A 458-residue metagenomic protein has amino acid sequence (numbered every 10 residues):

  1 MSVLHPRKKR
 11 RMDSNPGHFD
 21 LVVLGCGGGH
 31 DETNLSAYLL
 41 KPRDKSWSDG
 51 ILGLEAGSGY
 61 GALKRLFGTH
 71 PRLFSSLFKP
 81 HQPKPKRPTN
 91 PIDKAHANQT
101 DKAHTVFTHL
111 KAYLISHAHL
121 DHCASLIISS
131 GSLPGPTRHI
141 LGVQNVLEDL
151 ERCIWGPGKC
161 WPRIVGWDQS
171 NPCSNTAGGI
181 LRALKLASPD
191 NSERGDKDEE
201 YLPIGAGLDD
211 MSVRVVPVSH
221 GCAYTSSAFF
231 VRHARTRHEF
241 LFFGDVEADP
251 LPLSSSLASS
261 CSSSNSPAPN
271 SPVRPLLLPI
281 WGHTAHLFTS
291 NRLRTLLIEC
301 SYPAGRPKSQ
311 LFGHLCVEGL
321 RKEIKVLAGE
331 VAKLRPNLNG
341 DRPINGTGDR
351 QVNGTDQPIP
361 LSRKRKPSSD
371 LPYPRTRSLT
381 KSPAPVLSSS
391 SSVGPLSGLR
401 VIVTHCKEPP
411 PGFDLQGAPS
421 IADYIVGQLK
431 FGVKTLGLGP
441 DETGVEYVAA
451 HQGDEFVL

Functional and structural regions predicted by a protein language model:
M1-S2, S259, P385: Intrinsic disorder/low-complexity segments
S2-S254, K325, G329-P360, K364-K366 (+3 more regions): Binuclear metal-dependent hydrolase catalytic cores
Y38, D101-K102, G282-F288, S389-S391: Leucine-rich repeat
A223-S226, H238-C300, P307-G319: Active-site-proximal loop/helix segments of hydrolase catalytic cores
S260-S263, R365, R375: Intrinsic disorder/low-complexity segments
C300-Y302, K407: Short, histidine-centered active-site or binding-site loop motifs used for metal coordination, general acid-base
A304-K308, P410-G412: A short acidic, helix-capping loop that chelates divalent metal ions and anchors anionic groups
T376-S389: Phospho-regulatory, low-complexity intrinsically disordered termini
